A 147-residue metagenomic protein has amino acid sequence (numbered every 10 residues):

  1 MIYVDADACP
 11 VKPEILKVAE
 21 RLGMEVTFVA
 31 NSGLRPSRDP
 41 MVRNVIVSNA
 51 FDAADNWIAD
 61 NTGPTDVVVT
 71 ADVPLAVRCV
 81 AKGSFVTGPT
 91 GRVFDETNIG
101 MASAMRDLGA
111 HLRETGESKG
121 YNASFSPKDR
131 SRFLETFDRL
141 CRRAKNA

Functional and structural regions predicted by a protein language model:
I2-A147: Nuclease catalytic cores that cleave nucleic-acid phosphodiester bonds, predominantly acidic two-metal-ion
